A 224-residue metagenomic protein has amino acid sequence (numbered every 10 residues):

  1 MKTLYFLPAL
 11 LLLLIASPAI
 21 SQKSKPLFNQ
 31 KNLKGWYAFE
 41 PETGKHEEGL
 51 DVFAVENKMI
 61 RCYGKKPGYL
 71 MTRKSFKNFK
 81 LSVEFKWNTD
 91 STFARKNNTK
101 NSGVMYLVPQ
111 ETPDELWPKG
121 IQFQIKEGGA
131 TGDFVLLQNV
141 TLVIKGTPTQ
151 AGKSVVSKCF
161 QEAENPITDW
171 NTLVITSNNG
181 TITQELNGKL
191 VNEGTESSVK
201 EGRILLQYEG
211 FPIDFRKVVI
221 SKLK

Functional and structural regions predicted by a protein language model:
M1-K23: Bacterial Sec-dependent N-terminal signal peptides
Q22-K224: Carbohydrate-interacting regions of secretory-pathway proteins
